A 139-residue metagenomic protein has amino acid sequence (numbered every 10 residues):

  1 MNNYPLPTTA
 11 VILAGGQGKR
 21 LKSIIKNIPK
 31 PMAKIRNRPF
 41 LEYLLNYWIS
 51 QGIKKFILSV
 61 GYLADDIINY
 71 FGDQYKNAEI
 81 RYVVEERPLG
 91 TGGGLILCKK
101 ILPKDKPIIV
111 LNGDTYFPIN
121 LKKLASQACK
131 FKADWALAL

Functional and structural regions predicted by a protein language model:
M1-N2, K132: Intrinsically disordered, low-complexity peptide-like regions
N2-I12, R20, K34, R38-N112 (+1 more regions): Conserved N-terminal catalytic core of the sugar/cofactor nucleotidyltransferase
Q17, I28, L63: A generic "binding-loop/recognition-motif" signal
S23-K26: Conserved catalytic-core motifs of eukaryotic protein kinase domains, centered on the activation segment
F117: Short active-site segment of divalent metal-dependent hydrolases/proteases that encodes the spacing between
N120-L139: Conserved donor-nucleotide/metal-binding helix-loop-beta segment in metal-dependent transferases, i.e., the alpha-helix
